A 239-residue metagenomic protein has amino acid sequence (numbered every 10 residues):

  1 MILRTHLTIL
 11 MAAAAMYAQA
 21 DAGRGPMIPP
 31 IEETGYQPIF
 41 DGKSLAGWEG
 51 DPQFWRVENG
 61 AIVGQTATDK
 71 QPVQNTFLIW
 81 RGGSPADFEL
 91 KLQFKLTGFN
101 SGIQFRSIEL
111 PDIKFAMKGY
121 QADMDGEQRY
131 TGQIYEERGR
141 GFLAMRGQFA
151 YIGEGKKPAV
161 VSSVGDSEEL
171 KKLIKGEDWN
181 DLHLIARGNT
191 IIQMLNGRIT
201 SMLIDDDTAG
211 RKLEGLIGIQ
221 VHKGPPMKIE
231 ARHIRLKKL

Functional and structural regions predicted by a protein language model:
M1-L7: Bacterial N-terminal signal peptides that target proteins for export
H6, A13, K157-P158: Low-complexity, intrinsically disordered short peptide segments enriched in small/polar/basic residues
L7-I9, E109: Sequence-pattern detector for short linear motifs and compositional/periodic biases rather than a specific fold
L10-Q19: Hydrophobic h-region of N-terminal signal peptides that target proteins for export in Gram-negative bacteria
Q19-L239: Carbohydrate-interacting regions of secretory-pathway proteins
